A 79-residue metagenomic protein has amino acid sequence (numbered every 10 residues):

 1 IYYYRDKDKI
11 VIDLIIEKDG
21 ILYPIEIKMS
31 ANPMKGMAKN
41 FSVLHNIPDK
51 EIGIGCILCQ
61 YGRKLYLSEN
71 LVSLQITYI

Functional and structural regions predicted by a protein language model:
I1-I79: A cross-kingdom feature that marks ATP-driven nucleic-acid transaction machinery
